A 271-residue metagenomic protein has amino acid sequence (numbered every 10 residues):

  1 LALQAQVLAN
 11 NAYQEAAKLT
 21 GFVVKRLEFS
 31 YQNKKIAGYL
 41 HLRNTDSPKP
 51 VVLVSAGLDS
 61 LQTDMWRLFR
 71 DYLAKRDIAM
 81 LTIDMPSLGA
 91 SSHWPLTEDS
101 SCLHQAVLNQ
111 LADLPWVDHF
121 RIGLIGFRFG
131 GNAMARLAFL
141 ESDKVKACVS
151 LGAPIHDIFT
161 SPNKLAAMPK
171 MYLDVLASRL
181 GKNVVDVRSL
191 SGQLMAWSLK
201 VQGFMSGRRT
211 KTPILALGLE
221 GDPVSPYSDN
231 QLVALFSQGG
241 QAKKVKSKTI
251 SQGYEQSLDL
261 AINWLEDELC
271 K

Functional and structural regions predicted by a protein language model:
Q4-D46: N-terminal cap/lid segment of alpha/beta-hydrolase-fold proteins
P48-G57: Short beta-strand element of the alpha/beta-hydrolase
L58-D71, S228: The serine-hydrolase catalytic nucleophile loop
L73-A90: Conserved alpha/beta-hydrolase
P95-V117: Alpha/beta-hydrolase active-site loop
W116-R128: Alpha/beta-hydrolase fold nucleophile elbow
F139-L194, T212: Hydrolase active-site cap/lid region
V185-E266: Serine-hydrolase catalytic core
